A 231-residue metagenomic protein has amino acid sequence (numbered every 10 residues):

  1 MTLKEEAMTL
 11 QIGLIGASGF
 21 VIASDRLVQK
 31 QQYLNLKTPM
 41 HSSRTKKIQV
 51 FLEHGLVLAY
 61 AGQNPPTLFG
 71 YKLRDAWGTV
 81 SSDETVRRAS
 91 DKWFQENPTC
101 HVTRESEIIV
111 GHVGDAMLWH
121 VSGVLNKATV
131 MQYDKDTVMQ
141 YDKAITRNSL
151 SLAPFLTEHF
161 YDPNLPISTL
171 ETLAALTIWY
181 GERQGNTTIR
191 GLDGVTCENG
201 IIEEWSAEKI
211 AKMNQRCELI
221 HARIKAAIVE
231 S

Functional and structural regions predicted by a protein language model:
T2-S106, L125, T129-T172, W179-T187 (+1 more regions): Conserved short S/T/G-enriched processing/targeting/catalytic segments and their helical context
T9-I15, G19-A23, S106-H120, R190-E198 (+1 more regions): Short beta-strand scaffold segments in enzyme catalytic cores
V86, H112, T172-L173, E198: Intrinsically disordered, low-complexity regions enriched in Ser/Pro/Gly/Gln/His and often acidic
